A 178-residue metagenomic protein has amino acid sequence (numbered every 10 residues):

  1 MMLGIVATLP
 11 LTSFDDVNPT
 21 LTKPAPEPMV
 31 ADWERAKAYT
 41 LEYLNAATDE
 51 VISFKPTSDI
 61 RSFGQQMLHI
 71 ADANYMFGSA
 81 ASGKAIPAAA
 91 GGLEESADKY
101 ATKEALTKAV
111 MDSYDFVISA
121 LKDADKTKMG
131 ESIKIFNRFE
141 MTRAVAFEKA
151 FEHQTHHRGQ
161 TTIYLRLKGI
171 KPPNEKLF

Functional and structural regions predicted by a protein language model:
L3-L21: Bacterial Sec-dependent signal peptides at the C-terminal "C-region" and cleavage site
D16-A38: Short N-terminal segments immediately surrounding and downstream of signal-peptide cleavage
D16-P24, K84-K99: Acidic/histidine-rich, surface-exposed loop or edge segments in extracytoplasmic proteins
V17, S119-D123, E175-F178: Feature for soluble, non-membrane regions of globular proteins
V30-E34, L41, V51-E94, K134-F178: Short, contiguous alpha-helical
D32, D98-K134, T142-H153: Acidic/histidine-rich alpha-helical segments that form the ligand environment of transition-metal centers
Y39-E42, A46, D112-A120, Q160: Solvent-exposed, charged/polar functional surfaces in cytosolic regulatory/catalytic domains
A47-E50, K122-A124: Short, solvent-exposed, charged loop/turn and helix-capping segments that join or cap alpha-helices on peripheral
